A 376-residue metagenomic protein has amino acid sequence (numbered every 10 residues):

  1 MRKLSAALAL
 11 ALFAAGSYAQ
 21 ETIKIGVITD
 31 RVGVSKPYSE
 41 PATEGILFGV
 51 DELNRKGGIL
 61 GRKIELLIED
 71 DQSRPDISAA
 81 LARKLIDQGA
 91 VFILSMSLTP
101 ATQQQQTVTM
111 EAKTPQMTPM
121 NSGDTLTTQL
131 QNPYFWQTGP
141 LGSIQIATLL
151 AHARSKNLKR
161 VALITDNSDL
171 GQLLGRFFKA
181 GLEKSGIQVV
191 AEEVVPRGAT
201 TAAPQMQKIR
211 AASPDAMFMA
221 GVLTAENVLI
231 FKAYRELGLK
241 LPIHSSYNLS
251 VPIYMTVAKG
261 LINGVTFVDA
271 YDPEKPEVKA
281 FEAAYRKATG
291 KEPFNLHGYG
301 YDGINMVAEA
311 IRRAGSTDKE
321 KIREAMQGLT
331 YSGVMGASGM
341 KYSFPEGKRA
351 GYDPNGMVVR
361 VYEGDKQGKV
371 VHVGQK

Functional and structural regions predicted by a protein language model:
R2-L10, A19-K376: Extracytosolic ligand-binding ectodomains
A14-G16: N-terminal signal peptide c-region/cleavage motif recognized by signal peptidases
